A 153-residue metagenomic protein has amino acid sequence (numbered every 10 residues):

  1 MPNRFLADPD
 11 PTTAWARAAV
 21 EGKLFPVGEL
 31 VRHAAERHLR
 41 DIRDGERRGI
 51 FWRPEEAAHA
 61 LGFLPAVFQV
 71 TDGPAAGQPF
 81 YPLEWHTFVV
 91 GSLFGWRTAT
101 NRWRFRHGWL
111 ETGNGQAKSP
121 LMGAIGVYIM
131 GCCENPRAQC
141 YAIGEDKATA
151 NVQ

Functional and structural regions predicted by a protein language model:
P2-Q153: Phosphate/NTP-binding elements of NTP-utilizing enzymes
